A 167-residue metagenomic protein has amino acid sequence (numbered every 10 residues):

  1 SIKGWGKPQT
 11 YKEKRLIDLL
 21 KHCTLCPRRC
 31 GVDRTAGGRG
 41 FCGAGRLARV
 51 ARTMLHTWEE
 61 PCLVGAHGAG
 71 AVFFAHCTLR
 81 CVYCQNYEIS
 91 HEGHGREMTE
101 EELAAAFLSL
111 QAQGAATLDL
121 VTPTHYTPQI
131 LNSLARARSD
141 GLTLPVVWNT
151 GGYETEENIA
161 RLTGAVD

Functional and structural regions predicted by a protein language model:
I2-A69: Flexible, acidic/Gly-rich N-terminal and inter-domain linker regions that tether and position cofactor-handling modules
G43-T163: Conserved Radical SAM active-site core
